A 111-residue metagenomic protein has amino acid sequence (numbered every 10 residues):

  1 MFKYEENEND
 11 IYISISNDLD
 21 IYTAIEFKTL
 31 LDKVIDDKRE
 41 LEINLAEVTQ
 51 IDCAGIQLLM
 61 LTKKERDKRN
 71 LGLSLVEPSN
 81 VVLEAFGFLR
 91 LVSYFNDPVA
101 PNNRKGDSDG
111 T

Functional and structural regions predicted by a protein language model:
M1-I51, L61-T111: STAS-like cytosolic regulatory interaction modules
